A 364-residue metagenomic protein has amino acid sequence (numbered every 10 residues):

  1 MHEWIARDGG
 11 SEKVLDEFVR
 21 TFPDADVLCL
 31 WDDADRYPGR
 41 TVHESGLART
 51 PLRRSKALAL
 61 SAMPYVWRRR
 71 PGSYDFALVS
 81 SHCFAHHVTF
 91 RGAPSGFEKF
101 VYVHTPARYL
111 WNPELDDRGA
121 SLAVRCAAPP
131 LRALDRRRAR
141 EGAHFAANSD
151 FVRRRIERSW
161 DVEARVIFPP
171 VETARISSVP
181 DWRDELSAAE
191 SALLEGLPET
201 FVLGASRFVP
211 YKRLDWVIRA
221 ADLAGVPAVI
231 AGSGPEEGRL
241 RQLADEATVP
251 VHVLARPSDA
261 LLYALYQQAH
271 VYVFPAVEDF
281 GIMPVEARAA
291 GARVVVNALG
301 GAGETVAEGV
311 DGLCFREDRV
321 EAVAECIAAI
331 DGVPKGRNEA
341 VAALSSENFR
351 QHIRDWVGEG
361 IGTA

Functional and structural regions predicted by a protein language model:
T21-H87: Active-site donor-binding segments of glycosyltransferases and PAPS-dependent sulfotransferases
L58-S61, D318-E321, D331-A364: A charged, aromatic-enriched C-terminal amphipathic alpha-helix characteristic of glycosyltransferases across folds
S121-F145, V152-R154: Membrane-proximal helix-turn-helix segments that form the acceptor-binding/catalytic region of lipid-linked
E185-G225: Conserved donor-binding/catalytic core segment of Leloir-type glycosyltransferases
V202, Q267-D279, A292: Acidic donor-binding loop of glycosyltransferase active sites
G238-A260: Nucleotide-activated donor-binding/catalytic signature segment of Leloir-type glycosyltransferases, i.e., the conserved
R256, A264-A269: Short alpha-helical donor nucleotide-sugar binding micro-motif in glycosyltransferases
R293-N297, V306: Short hydrophobic beta-strand element within catalytic cores of glycosyltransferases and related nucleotide-activated
